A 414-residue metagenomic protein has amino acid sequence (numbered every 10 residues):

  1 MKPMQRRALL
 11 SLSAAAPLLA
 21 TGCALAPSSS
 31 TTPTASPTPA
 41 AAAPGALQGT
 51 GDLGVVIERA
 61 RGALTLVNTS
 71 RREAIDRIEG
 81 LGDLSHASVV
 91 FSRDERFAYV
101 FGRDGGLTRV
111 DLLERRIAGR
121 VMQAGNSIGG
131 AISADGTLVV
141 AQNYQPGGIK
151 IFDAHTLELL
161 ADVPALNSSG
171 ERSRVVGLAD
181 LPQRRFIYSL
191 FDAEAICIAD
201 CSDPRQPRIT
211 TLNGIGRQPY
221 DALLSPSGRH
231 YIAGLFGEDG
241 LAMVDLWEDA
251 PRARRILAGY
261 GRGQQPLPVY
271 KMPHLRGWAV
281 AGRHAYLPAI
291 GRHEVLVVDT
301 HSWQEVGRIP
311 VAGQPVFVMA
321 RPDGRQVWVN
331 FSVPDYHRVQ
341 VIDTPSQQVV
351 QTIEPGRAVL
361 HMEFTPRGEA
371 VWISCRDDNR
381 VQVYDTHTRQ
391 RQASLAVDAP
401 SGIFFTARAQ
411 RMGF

Functional and structural regions predicted by a protein language model:
M1-A16, A20: N-terminal secretory signal peptides and thylakoid transit peptides that target proteins across membranes
S13, C23-F414: Predominantly soluble domains enriched in secretory-pathway, periplasmic, or organellar proteins
